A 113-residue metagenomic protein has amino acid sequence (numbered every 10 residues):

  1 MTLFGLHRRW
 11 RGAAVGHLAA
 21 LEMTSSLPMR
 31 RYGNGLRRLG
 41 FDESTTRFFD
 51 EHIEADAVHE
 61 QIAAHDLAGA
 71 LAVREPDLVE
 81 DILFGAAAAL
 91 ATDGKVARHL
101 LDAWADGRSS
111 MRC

Functional and structural regions predicted by a protein language model:
M1-C113: Non-heme di-metal
